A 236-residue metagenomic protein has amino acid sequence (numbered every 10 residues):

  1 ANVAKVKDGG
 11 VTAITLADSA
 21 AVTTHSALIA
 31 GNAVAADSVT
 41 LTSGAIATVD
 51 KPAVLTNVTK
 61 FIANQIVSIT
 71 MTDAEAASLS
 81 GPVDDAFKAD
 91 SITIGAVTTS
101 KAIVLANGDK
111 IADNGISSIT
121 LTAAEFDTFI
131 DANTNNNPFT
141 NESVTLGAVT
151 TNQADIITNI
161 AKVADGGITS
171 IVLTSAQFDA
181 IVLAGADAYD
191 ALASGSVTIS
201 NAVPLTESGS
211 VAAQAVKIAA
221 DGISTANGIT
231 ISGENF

Functional and structural regions predicted by a protein language model:
A1-F236: Solvent-exposed, low-complexity segments and loops of surface/extracellular structural proteins
